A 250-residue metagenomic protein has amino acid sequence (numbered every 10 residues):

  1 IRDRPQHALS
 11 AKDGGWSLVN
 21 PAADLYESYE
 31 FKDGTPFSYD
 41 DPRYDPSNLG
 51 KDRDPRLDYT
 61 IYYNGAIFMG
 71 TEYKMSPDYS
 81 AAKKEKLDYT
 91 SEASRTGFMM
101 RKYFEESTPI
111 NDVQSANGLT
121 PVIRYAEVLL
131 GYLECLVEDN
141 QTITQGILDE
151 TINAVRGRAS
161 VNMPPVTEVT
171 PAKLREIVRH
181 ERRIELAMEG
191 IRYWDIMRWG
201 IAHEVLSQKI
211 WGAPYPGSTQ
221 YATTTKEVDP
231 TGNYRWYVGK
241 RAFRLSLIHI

Functional and structural regions predicted by a protein language model:
I1-T35, R43, L49, S115 (+3 more regions): Long, intrinsically disordered, low-complexity segments
Y44-Y125: Flexible, polar/acidic helix-loop-strand segments at domain edges
L57-Y62, L119-V155, R175-Y193: Extended, hydrophobic/aromatic-rich amphipathic alpha-helical segments that build helical scaffolds
M69, N140, Q208-W211: Residues in and immediately flanking transmembrane alpha helices
M163: Catalytic cores of carbohydrate-active enzymes
